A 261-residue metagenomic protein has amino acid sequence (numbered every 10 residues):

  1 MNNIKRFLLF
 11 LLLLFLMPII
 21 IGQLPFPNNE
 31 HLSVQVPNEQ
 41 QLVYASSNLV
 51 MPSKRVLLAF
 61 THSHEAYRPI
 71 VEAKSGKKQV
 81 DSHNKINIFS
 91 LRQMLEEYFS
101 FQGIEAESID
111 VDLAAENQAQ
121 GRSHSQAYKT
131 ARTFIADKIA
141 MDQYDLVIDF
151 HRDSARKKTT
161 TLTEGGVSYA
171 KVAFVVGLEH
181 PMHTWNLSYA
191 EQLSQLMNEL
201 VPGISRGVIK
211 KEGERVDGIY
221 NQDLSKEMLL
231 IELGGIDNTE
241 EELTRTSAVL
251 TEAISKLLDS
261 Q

Functional and structural regions predicted by a protein language model:
F7-Q23: Hydrophobic membrane-insertion alpha-helices, especially the h-region of bacterial N-terminal signal peptides
P18-L57, E65-R68, G76-Q79: N-terminal, intrinsically disordered, polar/charged segments of Gram-positive cell-envelope systems that serve as
M51-R122: Active-site histidine-acidic residue metal-binding/catalytic motifs, centered on HxH/HExxH-like signatures
S63-A66, D112-E116, R152-K157, E179-M182 (+2 more regions): Solvent-exposed loop/turn segments at secondary-structure junctions within structured extracellular/periplasmic domains
K77-I86, L95, N117-Q126, V175-T184 (+1 more regions): Second-shell loop/turn segments in exported
F134-G177: Active-site microenvironments of hydrolase-like enzyme catalytic domains
T184-K210: Active-site-adjacent substrate-binding region of metalloamidase/peptidase-like peptide-processing proteins
V208-Q261: Active-site-adjacent mobile loop/cap segments within catalytic or ligand-binding domains
